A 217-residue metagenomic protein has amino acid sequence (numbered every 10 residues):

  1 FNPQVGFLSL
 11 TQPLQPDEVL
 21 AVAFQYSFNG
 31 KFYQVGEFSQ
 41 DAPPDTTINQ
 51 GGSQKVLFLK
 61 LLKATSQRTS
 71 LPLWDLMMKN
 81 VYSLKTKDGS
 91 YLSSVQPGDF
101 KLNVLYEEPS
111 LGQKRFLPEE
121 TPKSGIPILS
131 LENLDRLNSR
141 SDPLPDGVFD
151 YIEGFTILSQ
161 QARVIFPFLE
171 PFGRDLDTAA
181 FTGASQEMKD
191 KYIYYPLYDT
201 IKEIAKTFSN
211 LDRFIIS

Functional and structural regions predicted by a protein language model:
F1-S217: Surface-exposed, low-hydrophobicity segments enriched in Gly/Pro/acidic/Ser residues that characterize the mature
